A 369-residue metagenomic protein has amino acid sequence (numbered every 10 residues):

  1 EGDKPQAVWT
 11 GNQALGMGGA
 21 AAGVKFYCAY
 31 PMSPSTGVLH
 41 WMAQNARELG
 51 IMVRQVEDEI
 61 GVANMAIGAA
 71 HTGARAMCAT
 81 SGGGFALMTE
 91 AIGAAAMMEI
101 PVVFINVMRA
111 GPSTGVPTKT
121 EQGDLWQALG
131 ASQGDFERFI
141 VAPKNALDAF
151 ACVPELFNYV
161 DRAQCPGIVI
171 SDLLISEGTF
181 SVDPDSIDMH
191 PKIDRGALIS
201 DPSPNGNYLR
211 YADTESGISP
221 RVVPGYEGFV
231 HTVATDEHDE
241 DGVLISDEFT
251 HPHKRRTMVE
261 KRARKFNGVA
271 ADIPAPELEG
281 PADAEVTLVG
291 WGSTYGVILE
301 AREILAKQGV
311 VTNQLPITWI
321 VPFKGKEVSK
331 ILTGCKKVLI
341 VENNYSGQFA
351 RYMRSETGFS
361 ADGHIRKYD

Functional and structural regions predicted by a protein language model:
E1-A131, E137, A142-P143, A361-G363: Thiamine diphosphate
E1-A22, F157-D369: Flexible, low-complexity linker and terminal segments
Y30-M32, Q55-D58, I67, T80-G83 (+10 more regions): Active-site proximal loops enriched in glycine and acidic residues that flank catalytic Cys/His/Asp and coordinate
G37, N64, A86-L87, A151 (+3 more regions): Residues that form or flank phosphate/diphosphate-binding pockets in enzymes that use nucleotide phosphates
G37, P112-S113, D148-A149, S176-T179: Short, well-ordered, mixed-charge alpha-helical segments that flank or form enzyme active sites
W41, A91, C152-E155, Y352: Alpha-helical scaffold elements adjacent to nucleotide-binding pockets in ATP/GTP-utilizing enzyme cores
A74-M77, F85-A86, V153, F157-D161 (+1 more regions): Hydrophobic alpha-helical bundle architecture
K119-P166, D194-D201, N205-G206, D362: Conserved thiamine diphosphate
